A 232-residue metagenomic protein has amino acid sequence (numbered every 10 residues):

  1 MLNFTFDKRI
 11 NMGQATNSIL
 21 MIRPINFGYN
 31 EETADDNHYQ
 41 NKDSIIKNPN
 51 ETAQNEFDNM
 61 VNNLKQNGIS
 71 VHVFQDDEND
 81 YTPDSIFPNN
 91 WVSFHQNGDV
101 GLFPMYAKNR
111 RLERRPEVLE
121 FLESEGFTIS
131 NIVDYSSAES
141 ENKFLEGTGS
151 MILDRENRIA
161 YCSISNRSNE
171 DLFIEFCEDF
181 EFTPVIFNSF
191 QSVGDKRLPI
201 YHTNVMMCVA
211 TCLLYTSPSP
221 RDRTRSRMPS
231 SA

Functional and structural regions predicted by a protein language model:
M1-Q75, N97: N-terminal leader/transition segments
M12-G13, S85-F94, L145-R155, I200-T211: Structural signature of eukaryotic scaffold interfaces centered on beta-propeller domains
N67-R110: Long, hydrophobic/aromatic-enriched structural stretches that serve as scaffold segments
N79, P104-E156, Y161-D171, E175: Intrinsically disordered, low-complexity linker/loop segments enriched in Gly/Pro and charged/polar residues
T183-V193: Blade-edge beta-strand/turn elements of extracellular beta-propeller and related beta-sheet repeat scaffolds
Y215-A232: Single conserved hydrophobic/aromatic residue that forms the stacking wall/gate of nucleotide- or nucleobase-binding
